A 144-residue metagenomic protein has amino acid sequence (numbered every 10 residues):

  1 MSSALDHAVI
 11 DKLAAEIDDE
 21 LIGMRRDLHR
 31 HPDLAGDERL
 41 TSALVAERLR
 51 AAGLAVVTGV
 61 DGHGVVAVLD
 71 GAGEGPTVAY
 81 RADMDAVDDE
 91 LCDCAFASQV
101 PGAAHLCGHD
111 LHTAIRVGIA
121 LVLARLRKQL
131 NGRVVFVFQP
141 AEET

Functional and structural regions predicted by a protein language model:
S2-H105, D110, A114-G132: Acidic/His- and Gly-rich active-site-bordering loop/insert found across diverse amide/peptide-bond hydrolases
K128-T144: Fold-level recognition of mixed alpha/beta catalytic cores in primary-metabolism enzymes, strongest
